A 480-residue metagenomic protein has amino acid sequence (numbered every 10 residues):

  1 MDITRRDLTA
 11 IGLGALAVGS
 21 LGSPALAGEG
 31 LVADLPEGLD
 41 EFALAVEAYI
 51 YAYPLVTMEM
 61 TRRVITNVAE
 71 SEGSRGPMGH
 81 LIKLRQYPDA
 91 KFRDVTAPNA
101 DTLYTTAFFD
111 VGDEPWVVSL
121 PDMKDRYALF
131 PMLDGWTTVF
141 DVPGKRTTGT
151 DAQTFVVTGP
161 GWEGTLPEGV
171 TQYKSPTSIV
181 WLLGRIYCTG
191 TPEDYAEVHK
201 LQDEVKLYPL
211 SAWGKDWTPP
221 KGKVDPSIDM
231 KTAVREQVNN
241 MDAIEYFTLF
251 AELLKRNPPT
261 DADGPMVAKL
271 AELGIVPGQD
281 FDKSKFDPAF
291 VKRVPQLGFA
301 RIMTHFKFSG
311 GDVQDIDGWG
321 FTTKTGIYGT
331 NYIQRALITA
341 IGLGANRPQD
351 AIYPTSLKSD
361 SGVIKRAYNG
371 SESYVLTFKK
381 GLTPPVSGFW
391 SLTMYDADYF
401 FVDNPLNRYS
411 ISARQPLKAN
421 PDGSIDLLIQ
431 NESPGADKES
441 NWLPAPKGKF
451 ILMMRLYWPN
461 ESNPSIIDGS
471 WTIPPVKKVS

Functional and structural regions predicted by a protein language model:
M1-A15: N-terminal secretory signal peptides and thylakoid transit peptides that target proteins across membranes
A17-V18, P54: A generic secondary-structure boundary signal that marks alpha-helix termini
V18-A25: C-terminal segment of classical bacterial N-terminal signal peptides
G28-S480: A compositional/structural signature for long, glycine/proline-rich flexible linkers and loops on extracytoplasmic
